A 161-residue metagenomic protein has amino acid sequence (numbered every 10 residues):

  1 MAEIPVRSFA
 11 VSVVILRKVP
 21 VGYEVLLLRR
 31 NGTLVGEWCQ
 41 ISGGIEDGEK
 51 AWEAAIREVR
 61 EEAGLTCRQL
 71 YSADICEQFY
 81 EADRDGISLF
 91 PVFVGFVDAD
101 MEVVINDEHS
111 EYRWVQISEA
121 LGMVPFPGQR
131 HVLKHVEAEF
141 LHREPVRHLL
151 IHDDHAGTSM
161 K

Functional and structural regions predicted by a protein language model:
M1-V25: Conserved N-terminal beta-strand and adjoining loop/helix that marks the start of the Nudix/MutT-like hydrolase domain
V6-S8, P20, T33, D85-S88 (+1 more regions): A generic fold-level signal
I15-R17, L27-R29, V92-F96: Short, well-ordered beta-strand micro-motif
P20-G22, D100-V103: Short helix-loop capping/hinge motifs at secondary-structure junctions, enriched in acidic/polar residues
V21-E61: Conserved Nudix-box catalytic region and its N-terminal flanking loop in Nudix hydrolases and closely related
L34-G36, I105-K161: Nudix hydrolase/Nudix homology domain
C39, I87, W114: Short aromatic/basic micro-patch
G64-M101: Active-site segment of metal-dependent pyrophosphate-handling enzymes, primarily the Nudix hydrolase catalytic core
